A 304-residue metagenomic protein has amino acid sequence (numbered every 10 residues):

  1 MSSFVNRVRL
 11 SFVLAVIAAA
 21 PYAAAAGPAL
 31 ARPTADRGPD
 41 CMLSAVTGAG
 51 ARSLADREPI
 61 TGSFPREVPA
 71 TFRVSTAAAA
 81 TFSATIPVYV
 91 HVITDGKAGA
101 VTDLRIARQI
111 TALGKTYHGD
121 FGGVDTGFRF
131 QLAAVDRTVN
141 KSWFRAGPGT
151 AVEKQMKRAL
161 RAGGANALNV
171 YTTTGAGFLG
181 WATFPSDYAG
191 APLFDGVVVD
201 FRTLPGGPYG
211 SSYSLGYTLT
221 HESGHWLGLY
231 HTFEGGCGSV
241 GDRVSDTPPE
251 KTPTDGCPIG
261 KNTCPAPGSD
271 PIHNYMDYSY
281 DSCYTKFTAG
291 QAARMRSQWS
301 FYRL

Functional and structural regions predicted by a protein language model:
M1-R32: Secretory targeting and sorting signals
L30-N166, S300-L304: Propeptide-to-catalytic entry region of secreted or membrane-anchored zinc metalloproteases
P87-V92, R129-L132, A167-T172, D195-F201 (+3 more regions): Structural recognition of the beta-strand scaffold that forms the well-ordered cores of secreted hydrolase catalytic
V92, I110, G114-F121, T172-T174 (+5 more regions): Sec/Tat-exported extracytoplasmic proteins
V92-A98, D136-V139, T174-F178, T203-G206 (+2 more regions): Solvent-exposed loop/turn segments at secondary-structure junctions within structured extracellular/periplasmic domains
R158-H231: Active-site-proximal segment of zinc-dependent metalloprotease catalytic domains
S212-T285: The catalytic-center signature of Zn2+-dependent metalloproteases
T285-L304: Pan-zinc metallopeptidase signature
